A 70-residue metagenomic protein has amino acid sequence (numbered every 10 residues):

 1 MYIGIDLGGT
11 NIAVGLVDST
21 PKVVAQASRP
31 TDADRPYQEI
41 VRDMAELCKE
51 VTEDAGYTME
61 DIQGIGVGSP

Functional and structural regions predicted by a protein language model:
Y2-R42, E46, E50: Short glycine-rich, Thr/Ser-proximal phosphate-binding strand/loop in the N-terminal lobe of ATP-dependent enzymes
D54-P70: Short beta-strand-loop/turn "lid" adjacent to the catalytic site in phosphate-handling enzymes
